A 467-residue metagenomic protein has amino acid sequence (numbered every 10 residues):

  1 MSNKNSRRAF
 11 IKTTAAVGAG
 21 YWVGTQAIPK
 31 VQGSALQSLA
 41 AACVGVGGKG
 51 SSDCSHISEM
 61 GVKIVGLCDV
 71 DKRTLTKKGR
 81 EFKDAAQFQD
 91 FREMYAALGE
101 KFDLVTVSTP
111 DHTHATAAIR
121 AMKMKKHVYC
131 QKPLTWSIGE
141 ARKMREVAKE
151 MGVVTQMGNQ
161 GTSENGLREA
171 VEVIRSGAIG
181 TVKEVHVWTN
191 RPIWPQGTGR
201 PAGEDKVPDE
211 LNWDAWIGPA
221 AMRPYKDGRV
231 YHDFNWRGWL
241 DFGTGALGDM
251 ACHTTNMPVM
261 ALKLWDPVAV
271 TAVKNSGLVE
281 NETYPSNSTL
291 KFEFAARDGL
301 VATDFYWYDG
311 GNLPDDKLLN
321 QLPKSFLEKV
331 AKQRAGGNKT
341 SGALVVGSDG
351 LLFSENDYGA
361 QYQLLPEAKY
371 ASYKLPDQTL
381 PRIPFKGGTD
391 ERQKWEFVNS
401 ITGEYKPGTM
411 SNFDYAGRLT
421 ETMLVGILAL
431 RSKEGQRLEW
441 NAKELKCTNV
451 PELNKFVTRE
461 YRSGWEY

Functional and structural regions predicted by a protein language model:
M1-G18: N-terminal secretory signal peptides and thylakoid transit peptides that target proteins across membranes
T14-F82, G161-E164, P258: N-terminal Rossmann-like dinucleotide-binding module
V65, D103, K183: Conserved acidic residues
A85-K143: Beta-loop-alpha module in the N-terminal Rossmann-like domain of NAD(P)-dependent dehydrogenases, especially those
H127-Y129, T135-E210: A contiguous active-site-proximal alpha/beta segment in oxidoreductase catalytic domains
T189-V230, T458-E460: Core domains of carbohydrate- and sulfate-ester-processing enzymes
D209-W395, N399-Y405, T409, L419-A442 (+1 more regions): Glycine-rich, aromatic-lined ligand/substrate-binding cores of catalytic and carbohydrate-binding domains
Q436-Y467: C-terminal lid/capping helical subdomain adjacent to the catalytic/cofactor pocket in oxidative enzymes
